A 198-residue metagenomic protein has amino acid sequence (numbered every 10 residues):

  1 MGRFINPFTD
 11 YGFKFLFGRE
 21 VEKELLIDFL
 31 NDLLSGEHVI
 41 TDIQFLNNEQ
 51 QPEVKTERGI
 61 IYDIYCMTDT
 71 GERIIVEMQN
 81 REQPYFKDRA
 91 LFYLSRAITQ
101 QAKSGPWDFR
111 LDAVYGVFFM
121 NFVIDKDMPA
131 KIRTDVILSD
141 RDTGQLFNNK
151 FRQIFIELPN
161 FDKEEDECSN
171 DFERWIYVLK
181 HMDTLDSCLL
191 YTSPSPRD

Functional and structural regions predicted by a protein language model:
M1-S193, R197: Elongated, amphipathic alpha-helical interaction scaffolds
